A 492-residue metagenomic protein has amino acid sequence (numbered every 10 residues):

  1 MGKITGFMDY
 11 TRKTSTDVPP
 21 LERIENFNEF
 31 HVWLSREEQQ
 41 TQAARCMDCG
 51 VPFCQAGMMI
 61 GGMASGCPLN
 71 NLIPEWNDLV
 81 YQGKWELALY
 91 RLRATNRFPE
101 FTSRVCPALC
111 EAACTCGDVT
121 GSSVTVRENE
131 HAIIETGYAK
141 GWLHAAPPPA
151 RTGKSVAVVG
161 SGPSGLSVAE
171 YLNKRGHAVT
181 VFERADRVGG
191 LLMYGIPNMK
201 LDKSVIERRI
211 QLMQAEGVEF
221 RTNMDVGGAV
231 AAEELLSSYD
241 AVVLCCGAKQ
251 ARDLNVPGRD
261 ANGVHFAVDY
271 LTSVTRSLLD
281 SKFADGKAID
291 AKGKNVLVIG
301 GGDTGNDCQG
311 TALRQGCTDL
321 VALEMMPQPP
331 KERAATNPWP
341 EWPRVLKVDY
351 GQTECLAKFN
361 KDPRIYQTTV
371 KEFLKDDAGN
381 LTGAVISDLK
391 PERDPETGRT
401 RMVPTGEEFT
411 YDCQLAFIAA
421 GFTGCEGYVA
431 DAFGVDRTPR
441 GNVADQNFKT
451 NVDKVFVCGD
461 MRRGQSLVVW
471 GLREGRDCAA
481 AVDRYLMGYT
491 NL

Functional and structural regions predicted by a protein language model:
M8-V32, T41-A44, G57, P68-V80 (+12 more regions): Beta1-alpha1 glycine-rich phosphate/pyrophosphate-binding loop at the start of Rossmann-like nucleotide-binding domains
H31-G61, W85-L109: Immediate flanking context of iron-sulfur cluster ligation sites
M63, W76, P99-S103, P107-V159 (+4 more regions): FAD-binding core/adjacent interface of flavoenzyme oxidoreductases
V159, F182-R184, N223, L244-C246 (+16 more regions): Generic beta-strand/beta-sheet core signal
G217-E219, V264, D362-P363, V455: Short, conserved active-site loop motifs that form the nucleotide-linked donor/cofactor pocket
T222-E234, Q367-N380, E392: A conserved short coil-to-beta-strand element within the FAD-binding core of flavoproteins
D260-G293, E392-Q465: FAD-site-proximal beta/loop scaffold in flavoenzymes
G305-G310, M461-Y489: A conserved FAD-binding loop/helix module that cradles the flavin
